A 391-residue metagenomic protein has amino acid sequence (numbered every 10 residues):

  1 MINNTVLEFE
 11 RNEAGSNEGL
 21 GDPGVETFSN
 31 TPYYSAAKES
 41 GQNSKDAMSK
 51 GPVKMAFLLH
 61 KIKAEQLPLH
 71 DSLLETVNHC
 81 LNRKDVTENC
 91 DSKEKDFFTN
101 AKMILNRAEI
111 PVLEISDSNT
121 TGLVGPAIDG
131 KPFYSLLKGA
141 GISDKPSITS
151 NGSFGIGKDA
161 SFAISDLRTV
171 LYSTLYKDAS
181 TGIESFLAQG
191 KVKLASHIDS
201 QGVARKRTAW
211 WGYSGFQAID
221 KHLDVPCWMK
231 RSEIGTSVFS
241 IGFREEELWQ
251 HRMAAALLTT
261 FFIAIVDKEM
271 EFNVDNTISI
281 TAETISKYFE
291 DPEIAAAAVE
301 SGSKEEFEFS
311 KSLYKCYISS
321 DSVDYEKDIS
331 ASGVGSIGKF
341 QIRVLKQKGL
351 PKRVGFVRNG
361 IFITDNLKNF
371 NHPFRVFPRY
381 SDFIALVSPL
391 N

Functional and structural regions predicted by a protein language model:
M1-S116, V124-Y134: Bergerat-fold GHKL ATPase/HATPase_c domain
I2-G15, V25-S35, K45-S49, G202-N391: N-terminal assembly/transducer modules of large multi-domain enzymes, emphasizing dimerization/partner-binding
S16-D22, Y34-S40, D91-N100, E109 (+4 more regions): Short linear interaction motifs
S49, E65-P68, L123-P126, A163 (+3 more regions): Short helix/loop capping segments that flank catalytic or ligand/cofactor-binding pockets
G51-S72, V170-G215: Flexible phosphate/Mg2+-sensing switch loops adjacent to catalytic phosphate-binding sites
P52-A56, P111-E114, D159-A160, R168-L171 (+4 more regions): Beta-sheet entry/capping signal
V77-K102, K138-K145, S196-W228: Surface-exposed acidic, glycine/proline-enriched linker/cap segments that occur as 15-30-residue helix-coil
D85-I183, L187-L194: Flexible ATP-lid and adjacent glycine-rich G1/G2 motifs of the Bergerat
